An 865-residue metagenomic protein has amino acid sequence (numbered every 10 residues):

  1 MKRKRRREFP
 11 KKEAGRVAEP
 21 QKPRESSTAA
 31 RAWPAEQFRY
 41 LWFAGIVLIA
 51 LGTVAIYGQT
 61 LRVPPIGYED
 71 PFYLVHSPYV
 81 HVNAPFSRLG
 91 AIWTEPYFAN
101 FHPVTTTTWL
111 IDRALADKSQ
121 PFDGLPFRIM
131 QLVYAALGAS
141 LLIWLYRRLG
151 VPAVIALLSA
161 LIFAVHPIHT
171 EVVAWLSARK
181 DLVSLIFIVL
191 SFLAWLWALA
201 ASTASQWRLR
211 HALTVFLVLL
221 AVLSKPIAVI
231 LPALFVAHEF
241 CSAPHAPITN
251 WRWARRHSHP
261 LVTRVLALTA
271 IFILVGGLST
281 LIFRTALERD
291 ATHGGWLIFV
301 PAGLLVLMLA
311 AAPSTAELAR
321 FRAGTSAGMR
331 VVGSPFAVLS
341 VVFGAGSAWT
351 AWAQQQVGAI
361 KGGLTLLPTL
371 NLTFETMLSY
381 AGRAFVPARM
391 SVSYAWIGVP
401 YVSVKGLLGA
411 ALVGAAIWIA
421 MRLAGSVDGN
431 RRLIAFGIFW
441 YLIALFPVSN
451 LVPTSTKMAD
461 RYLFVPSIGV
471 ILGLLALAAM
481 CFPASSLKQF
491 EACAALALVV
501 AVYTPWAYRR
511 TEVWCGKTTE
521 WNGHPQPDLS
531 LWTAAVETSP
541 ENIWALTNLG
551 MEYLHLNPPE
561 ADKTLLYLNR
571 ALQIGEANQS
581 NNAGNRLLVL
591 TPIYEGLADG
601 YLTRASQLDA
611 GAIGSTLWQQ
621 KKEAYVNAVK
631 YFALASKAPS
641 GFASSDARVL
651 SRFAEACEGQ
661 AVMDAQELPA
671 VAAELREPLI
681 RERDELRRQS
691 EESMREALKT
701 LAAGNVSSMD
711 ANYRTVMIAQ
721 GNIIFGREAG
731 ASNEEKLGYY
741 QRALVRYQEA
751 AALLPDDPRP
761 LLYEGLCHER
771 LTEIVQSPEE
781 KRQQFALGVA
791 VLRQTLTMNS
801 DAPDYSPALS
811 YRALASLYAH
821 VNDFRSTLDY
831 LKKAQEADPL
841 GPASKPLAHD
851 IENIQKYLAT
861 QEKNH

Functional and structural regions predicted by a protein language model:
K2-E25, R31-E36, T519-N522, Q526-H865: C-terminal luminal/periplasmic domains and tails of membrane-associated envelope-modifying transferases
K2-Q579, R586-A605, A612, A633: Polytopic membrane enzymes that build or remodel cell-surface glycoconjugates and lipids
